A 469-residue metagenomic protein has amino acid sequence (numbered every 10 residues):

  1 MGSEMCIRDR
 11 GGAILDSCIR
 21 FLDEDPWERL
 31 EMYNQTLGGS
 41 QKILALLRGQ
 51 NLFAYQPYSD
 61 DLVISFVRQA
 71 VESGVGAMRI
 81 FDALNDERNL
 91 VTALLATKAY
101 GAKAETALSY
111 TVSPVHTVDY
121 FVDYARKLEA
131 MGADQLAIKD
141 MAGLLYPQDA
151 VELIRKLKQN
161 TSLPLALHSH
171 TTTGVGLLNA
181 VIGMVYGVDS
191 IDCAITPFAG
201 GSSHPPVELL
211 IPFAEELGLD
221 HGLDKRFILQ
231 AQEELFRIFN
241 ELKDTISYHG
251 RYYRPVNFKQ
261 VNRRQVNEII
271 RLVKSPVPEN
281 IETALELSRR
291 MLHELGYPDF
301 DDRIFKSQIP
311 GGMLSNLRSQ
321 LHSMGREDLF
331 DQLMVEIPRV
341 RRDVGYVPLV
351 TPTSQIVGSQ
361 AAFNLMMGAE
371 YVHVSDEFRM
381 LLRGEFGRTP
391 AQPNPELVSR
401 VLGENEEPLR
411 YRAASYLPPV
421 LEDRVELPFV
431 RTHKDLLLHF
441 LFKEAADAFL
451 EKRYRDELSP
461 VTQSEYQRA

Functional and structural regions predicted by a protein language model:
G2-C6: Short, small-residue-biased leader/transition segments that mark boundaries at the very start of proteins
R8-C18, K274-A469: Terminal or standalone catalytic/regulatory effector modules within metabolic enzymes and repeat proteins
G11-Y124, L136, Y146: Active-site beta->alpha loop and helix N-cap motifs at the rims of alpha/beta catalytic domains
I80, L136, G187, L210 (+1 more regions): Conserved, mostly hydrophobic/aromatic
Y120-Y124, G174-Y186: Catalytic cores of alpha/beta
D140, Y186-S203: Glycine-rich phosphate-binding active-site loops on the catalytic face of alpha/beta enzymes
A199-H221: C-terminal helical cap(s) of enzyme catalytic domains, especially alpha/beta-barrels
H221-L235: Phosphate/diphosphate-binding loops
